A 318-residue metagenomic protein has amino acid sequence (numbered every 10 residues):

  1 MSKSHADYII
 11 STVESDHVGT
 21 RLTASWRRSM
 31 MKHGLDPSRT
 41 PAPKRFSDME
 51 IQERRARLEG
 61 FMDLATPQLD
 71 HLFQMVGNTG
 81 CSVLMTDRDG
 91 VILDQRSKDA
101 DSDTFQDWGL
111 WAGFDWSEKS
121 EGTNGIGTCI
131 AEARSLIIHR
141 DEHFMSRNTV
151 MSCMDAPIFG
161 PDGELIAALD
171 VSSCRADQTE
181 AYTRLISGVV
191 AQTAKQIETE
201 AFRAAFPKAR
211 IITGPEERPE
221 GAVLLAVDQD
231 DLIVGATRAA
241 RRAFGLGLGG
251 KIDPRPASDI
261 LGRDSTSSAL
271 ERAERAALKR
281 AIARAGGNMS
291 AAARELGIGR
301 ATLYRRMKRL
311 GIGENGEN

Functional and structural regions predicted by a protein language model:
M1-S120, N124-M145, V150-M151, F159-D162 (+4 more regions): Intrinsically disordered, low-complexity terminal regulatory regions
I126, L248, R255-A257: N-terminal sensory regulatory modules of PAS/LOV and PAS-like folds
I252-D264: PAS-family sensory/regulatory domains
D264-L270: Dynamic helix-loop-helix/coil hinge segments at AAA+ ATPase domain boundaries and subdomain interfaces
L270-N318: Bacterial C-terminal helix-turn-helix
